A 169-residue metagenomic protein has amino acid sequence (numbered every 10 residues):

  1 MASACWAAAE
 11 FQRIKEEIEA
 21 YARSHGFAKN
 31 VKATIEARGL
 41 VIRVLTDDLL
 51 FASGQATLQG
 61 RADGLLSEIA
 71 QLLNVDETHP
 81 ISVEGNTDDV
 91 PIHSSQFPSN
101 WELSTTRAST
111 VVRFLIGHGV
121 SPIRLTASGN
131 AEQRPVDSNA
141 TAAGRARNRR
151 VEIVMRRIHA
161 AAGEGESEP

Functional and structural regions predicted by a protein language model:
M1-L40, V44-L50, A161-P169: Juxtamembrane linker/hinge segments adjacent to a transmembrane helix in small membrane proteins
I14, A52-E68, L72-H79, N86-P169: Periplasmic OmpA-like peptidoglycan-binding domain that tethers envelope proteins to the cell wall
K29-V31, L40, H79-I81, I123-L125: Residue-level recognition of the N-termini of beta-strands and the immediately preceding loop/turn
R43-L45, S82-T87: Glycine- and acidic-rich phosphate- and metal-coordinating loops
